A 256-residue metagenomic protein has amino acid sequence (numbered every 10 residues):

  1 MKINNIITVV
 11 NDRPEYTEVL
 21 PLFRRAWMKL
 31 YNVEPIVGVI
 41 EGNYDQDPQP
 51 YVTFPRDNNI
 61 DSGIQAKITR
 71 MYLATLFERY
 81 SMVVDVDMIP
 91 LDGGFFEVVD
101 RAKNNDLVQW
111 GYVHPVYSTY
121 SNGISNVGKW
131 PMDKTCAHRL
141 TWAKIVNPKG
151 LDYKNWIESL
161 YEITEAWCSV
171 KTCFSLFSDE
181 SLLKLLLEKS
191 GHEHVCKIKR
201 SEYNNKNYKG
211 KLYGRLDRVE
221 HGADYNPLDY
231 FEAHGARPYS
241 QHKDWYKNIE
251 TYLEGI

Functional and structural regions predicted by a protein language model:
M1-N59, E254-I256: N-terminal anchoring/stem segment of glycosyltransferases
T17-A26, F95-V99, Y153-E162, D179-S181: Well-ordered, non-membrane alpha-helical segments in soluble/globular domains
L22-A26, Y72, L76, E180-K189: Short, hydrophobic/amphipathic alpha-helical patches that form generic packing surfaces within helical domains
V39-Y44, M88, V116-Y117: Short beta-alpha junction loops
I64-M71, L176-S181: Conserved glycosyltransferase catalytic-site signature
A66-P115: GT-A fold catalytic core of metal-dependent nucleotide-sugar glycosyltransferases, centered on the diacidic
N105-I145: Short beta-strand-to-loop element that shapes/binds the nucleotide-sugar donor at the catalytic cleft/hinge
I145-G255: Catalytic core and acceptor-binding pocket of nucleotide-sugar-dependent glycosyltransferases
